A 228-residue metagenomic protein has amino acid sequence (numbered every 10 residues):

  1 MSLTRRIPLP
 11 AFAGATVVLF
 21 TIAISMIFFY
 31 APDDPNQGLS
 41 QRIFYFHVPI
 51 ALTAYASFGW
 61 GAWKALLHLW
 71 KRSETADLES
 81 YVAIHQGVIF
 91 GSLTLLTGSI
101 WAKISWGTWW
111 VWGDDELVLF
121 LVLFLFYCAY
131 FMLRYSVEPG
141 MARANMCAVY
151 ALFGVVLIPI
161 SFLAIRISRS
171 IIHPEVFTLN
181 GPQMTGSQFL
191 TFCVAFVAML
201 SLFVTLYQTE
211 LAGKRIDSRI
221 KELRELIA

Functional and structural regions predicted by a protein language model:
M1-A228: Polytopic transmembrane helical bundles with strong interfacial aromatic enrichment
